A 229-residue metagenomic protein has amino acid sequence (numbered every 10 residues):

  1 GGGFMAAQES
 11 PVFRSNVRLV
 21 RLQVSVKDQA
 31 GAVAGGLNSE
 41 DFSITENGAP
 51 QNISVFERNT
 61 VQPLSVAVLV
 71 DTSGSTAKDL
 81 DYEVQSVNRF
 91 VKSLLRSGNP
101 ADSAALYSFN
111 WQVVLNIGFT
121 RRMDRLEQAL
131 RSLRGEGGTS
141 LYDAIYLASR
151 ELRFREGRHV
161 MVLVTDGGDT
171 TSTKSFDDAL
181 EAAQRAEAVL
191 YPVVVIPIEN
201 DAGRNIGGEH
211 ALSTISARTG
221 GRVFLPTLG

Functional and structural regions predicted by a protein language model:
F4-G229: Scaffold/interface architecture of coatomer-like assemblies
